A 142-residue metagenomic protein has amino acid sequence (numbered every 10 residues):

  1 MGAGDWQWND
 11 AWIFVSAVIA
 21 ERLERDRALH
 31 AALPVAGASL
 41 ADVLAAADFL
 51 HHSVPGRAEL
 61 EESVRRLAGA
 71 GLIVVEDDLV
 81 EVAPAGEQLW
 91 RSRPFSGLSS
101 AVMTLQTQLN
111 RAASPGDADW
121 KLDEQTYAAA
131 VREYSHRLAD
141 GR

Functional and structural regions predicted by a protein language model:
M1-G37: Short alpha-helical segments that sit at the start of domains
L40: Helix-turn-helix DNA-binding elements, focusing on the entry/boundary residues of the two helices that contact DNA
V43-R57, S92: Short helix-coil junctions and helix-kink-helix linkers
S53-G69: Short amphipathic alpha-helical interaction segments
A68-L79: A short, conserved structural fragment
V80-G86: Basic, amphipathic "hinge/linker" alpha-helix immediately C-terminal to the N-terminal HTH DNA-binding motif
E87-E124, V131-R137: Short, amphipathic alpha-helical interaction segments positioned at domain boundaries
L138-R142: Eukaryotic partner-binding/assembly regions in large regulatory complexes
